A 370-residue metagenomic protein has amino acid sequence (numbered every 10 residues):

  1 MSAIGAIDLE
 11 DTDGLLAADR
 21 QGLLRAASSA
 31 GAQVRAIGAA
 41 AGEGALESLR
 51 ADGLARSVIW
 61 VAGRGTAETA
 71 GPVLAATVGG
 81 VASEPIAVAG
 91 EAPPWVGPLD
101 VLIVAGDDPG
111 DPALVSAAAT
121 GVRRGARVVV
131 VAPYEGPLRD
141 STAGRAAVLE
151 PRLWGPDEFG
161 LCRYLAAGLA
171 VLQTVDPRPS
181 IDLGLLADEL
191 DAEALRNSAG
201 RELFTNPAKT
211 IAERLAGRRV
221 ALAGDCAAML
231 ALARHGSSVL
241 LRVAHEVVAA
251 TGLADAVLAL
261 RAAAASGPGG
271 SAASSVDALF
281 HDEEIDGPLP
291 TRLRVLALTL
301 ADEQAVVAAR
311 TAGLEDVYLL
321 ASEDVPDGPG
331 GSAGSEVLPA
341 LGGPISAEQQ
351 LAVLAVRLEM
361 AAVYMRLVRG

Functional and structural regions predicted by a protein language model:
S2-G42, A126, A132-L149, A170 (+2 more regions): Phosphate-moiety recognition in structured ligand-binding domains
L16-A51, A55-A76: N-terminal, Lys/Arg-enriched amphipathic/low-complexity engagement segments that precede the first folded domain
Q21, R25-A26, A36-S48, Q173-I285: Active-site phosphate/pyrophosphate-binding segments
L24, S57-G79, A228-S237, D302-A312: Short, charged N-terminal beta->alpha structural module
R50-A55, W95-L99, V122-R123, E213-G217 (+1 more regions): Flexible, charged surface loops at secondary-structure boundaries
G53-L195, L300: Glycine-rich phosphate-binding loops that contact phosphosugars or nucleotide phosphates
S57-A62, V104, G217-D225, R294-L298: Short hydrophobic beta-strand segments
V73-A87, S238-A249, L314: Short helix-loop-beta junction
